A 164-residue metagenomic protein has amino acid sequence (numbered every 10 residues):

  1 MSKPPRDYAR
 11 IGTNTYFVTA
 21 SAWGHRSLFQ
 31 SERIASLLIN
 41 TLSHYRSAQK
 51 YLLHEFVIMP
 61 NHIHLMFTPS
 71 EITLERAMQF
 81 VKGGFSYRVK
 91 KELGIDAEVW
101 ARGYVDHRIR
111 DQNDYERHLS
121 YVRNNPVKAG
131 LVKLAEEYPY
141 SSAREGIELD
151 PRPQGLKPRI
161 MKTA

Functional and structural regions predicted by a protein language model:
M1-A164: Short catalytic/metal-binding and nucleic-acid-binding patches
